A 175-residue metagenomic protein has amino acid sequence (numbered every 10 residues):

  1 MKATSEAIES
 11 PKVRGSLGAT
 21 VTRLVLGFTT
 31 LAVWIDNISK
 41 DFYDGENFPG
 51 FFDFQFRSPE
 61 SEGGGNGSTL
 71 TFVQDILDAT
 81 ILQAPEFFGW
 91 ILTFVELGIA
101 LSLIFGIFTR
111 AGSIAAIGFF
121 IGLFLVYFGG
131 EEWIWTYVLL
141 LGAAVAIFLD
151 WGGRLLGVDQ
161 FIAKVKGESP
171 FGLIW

Functional and structural regions predicted by a protein language model:
M1-G98, F105-W175: Extended, low-polarity transmembrane helix blocks
